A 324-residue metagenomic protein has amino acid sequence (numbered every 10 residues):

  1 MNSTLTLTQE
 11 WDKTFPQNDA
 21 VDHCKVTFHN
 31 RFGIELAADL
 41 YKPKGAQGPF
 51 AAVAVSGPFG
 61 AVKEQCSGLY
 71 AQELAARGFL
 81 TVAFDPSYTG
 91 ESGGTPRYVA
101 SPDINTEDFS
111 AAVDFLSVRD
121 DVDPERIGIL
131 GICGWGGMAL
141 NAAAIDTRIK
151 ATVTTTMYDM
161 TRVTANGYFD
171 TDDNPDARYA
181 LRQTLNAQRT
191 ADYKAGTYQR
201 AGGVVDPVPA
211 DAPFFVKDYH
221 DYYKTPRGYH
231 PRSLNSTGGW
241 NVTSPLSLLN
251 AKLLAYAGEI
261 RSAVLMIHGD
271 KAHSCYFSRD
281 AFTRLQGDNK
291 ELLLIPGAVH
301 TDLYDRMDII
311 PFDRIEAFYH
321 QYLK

Functional and structural regions predicted by a protein language model:
S3-G48: N-terminal cap/lid segment of alpha/beta-hydrolase-fold proteins
G48-P58: Short beta-strand element of the alpha/beta-hydrolase
G60-Q72, P86, S278: The serine-hydrolase catalytic nucleophile loop
E73-G93: Conserved alpha/beta-hydrolase
V99-D120: Alpha/beta-hydrolase active-site loop
L140-K224: Alpha/beta-hydrolase-fold enzymes
I260, M266-H268: Short beta-strand/loop motif that positions the catalytic acidic residue of the alpha/beta-hydrolase fold
A298-I309: Catalytic histidine-centered segment of alpha/beta-hydrolase-like enzymes
